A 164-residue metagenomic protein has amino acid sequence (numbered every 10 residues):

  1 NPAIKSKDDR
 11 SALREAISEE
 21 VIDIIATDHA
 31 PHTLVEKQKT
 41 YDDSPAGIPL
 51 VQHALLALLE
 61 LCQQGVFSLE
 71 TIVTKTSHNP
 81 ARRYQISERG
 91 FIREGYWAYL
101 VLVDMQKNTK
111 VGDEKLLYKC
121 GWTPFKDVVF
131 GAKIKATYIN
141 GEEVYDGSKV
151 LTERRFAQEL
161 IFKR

Functional and structural regions predicted by a protein language model:
N1-A3, A26-T27, D146: Thr-Gly-centered strand-to-loop micro-motif
N1-D8, P45-P49, T123-V129: A short acidic, glycine-rich active-site loop that binds or catalyzes chemistry on phosphate/adenosine moieties
N1-R14, R83-Q85: Active-site glycine- and acidic-residue-rich loops that bind and position anionic ligands or nucleotide-like cofactors
A16-I25, A30-M105: His/Asp/Glu-enriched, well-ordered alpha-helical/loop segment that forms or immediately abuts the divalent-metal
T40-D43, W97-L160: C-terminal cap of metal-dependent C-N hydrolases
F162-R164: Terminal leader/tail segments of proteins
